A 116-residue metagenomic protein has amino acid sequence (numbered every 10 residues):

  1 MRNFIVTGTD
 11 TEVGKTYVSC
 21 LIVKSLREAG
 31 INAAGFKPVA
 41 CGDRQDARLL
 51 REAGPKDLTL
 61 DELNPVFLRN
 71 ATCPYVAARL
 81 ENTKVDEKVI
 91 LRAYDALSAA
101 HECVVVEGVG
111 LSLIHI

Functional and structural regions predicted by a protein language model:
M1-F4: Extreme N-terminal starter segment of soluble prokaryotic enzymes
V6-S19: Glycine-rich phosphate-binding P-loop
G8-D10, P38-V39, E107-V109: Fold-independent oxyanion-binding glycine-rich loops and adjacent beta-strand/coil segments at enzyme active sites
Y17-K84: N-terminal phosphate/diphosphate-binding loop that engages ATP/GTP or pyrophosphate donors across diverse enzyme folds
I31, A100-E102: Short, high-confidence coil segments that cap the C-terminus of an alpha-helix and link into the following beta-strand
D86-I90: Cytosolic-facing regulatory segments adjacent to core modules
E102-S112: Switch II (G3) loop of P-loop NTPases
I114-I116: Conserved small/polar residues in nucleotide/adenosyl-binding loops
